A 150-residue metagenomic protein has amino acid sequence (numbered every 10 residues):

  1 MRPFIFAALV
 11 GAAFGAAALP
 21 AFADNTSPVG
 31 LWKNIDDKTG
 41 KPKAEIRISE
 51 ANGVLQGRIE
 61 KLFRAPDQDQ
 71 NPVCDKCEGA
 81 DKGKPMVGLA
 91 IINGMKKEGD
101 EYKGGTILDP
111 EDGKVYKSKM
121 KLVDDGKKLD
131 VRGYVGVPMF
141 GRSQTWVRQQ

Functional and structural regions predicted by a protein language model:
M1-L9: Bacterial N-terminal signal peptides that target proteins for export
P20-L31: N-terminal helix-cap/turn-to-beta initiation motif at the start of protein domains
I35-S118: Central antiparallel beta-sheet cores of small beta-barrel/beta-sandwich binding domains
C77-G83, D130-V137: Short aromatic-glycine motifs in intrinsically disordered, low-complexity regions
S118-K119, D124-D130: Short, compact, well-ordered microdomains
G126-K128, V135-Q150: Edge beta-strand at a domain terminus
